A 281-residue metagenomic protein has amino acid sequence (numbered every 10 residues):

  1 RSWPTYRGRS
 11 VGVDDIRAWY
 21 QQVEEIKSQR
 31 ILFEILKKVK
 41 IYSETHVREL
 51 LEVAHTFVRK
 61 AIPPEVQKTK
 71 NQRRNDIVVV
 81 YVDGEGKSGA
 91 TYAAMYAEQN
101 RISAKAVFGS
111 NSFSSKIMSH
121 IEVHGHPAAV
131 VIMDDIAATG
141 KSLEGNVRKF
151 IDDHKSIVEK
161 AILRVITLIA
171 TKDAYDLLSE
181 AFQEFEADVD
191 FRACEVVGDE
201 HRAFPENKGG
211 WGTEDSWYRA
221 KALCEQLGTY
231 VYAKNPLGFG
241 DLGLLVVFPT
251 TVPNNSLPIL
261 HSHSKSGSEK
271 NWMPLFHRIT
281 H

Functional and structural regions predicted by a protein language model:
R1-H281: PRPP-associated nucleotide enzymes
